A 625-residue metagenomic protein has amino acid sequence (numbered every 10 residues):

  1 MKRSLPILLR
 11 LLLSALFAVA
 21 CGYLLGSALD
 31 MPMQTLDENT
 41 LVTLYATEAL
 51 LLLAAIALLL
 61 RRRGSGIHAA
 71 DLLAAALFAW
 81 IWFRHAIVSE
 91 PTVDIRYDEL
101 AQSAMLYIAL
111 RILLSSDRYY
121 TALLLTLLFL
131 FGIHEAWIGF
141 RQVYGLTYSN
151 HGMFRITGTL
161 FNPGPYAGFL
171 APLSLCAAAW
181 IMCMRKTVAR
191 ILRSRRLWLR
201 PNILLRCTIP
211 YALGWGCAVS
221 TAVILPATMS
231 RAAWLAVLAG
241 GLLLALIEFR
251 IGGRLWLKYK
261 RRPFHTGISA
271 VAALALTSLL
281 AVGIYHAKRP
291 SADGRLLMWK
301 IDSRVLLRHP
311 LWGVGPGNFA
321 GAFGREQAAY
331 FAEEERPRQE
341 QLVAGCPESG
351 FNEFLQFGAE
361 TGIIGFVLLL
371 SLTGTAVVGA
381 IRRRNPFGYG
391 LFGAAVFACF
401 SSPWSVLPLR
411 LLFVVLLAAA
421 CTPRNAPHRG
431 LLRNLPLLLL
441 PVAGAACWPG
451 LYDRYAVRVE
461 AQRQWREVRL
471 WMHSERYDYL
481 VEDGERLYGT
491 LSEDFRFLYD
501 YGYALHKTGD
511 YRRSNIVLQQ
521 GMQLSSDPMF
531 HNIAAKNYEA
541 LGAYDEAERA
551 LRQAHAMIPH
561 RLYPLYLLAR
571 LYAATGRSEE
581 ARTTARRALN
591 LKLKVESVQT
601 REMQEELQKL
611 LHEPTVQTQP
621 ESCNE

Functional and structural regions predicted by a protein language model:
I7-A28, L44-L58, F78-A86, I95-I112 (+7 more regions): Alpha-helical transmembrane segments of multi-pass inner-membrane proteins
T147-F154, P316-A359: Interfacial juxtamembrane loops and adjacent helix segments that form the catalytic/substrate-binding surfaces
L280-L297, L437, P441-S474: Hydrophobic alpha-helical transmembrane segments in integral membrane proteins
W465, R496-D500, M529-A534, Y563-L567 (+1 more regions): Alpha-solenoid helical repeat scaffolds
H473, K507, A540-L541, A574-T575 (+1 more regions): Register position in tetratricopeptide repeats
S492-E493, S525-S526, P559, L593: Short coil turns that delineate tetratricopeptide repeat
